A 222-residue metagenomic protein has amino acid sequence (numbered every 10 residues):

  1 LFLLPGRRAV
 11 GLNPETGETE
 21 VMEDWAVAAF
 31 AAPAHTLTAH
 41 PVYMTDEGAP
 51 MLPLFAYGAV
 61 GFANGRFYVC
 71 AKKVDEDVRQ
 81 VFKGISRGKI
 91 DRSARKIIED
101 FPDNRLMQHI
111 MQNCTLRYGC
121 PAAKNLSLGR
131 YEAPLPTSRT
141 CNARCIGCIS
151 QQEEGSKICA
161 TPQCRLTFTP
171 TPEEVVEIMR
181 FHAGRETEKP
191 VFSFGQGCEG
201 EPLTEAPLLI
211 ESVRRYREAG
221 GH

Functional and structural regions predicted by a protein language model:
L1-N104, T187: Auxiliary Fe-S-binding modules of radical SAM enzymes
F30-T38, Y43-D46, Q108-N113, T167-P172 (+1 more regions): Short linear motifs at secondary-structure transitions and domain/linker junctions
F55-L135, Q152-P162, F168-T169, E174: N-terminal [4Fe-4S]-dependent radical SAM core
C70, C145, T204: Short acidic, gly/pro-rich beta-turn/loop elements at beta-sheet edges and active-site/ligand-binding grooves
P121-L128, E132-P136, I149-H222: Conserved Radical SAM active-site core
C141, C145-I149: The canonical Cys-X-X-Cys-His
